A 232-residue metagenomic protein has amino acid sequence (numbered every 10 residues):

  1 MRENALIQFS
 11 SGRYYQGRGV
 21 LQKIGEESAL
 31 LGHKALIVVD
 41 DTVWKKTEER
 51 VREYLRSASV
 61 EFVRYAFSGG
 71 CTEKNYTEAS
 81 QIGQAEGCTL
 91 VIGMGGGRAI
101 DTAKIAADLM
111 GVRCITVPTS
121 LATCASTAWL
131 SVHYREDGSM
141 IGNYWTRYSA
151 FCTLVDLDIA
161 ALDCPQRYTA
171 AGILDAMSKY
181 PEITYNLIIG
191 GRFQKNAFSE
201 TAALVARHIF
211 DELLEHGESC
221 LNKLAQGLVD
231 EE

Functional and structural regions predicted by a protein language model:
M1-L90: ATP/NTP phosphate-donor binding region
G12, M110-V205: A glycine/threonine-rich phosphate-anchoring loop and its flanking beta-alpha core in nucleotide/phosphate-binding
G17, G97, M177: Short, conserved catalytic/metal-binding motifs centered on acidic residues
L21, W44-E48, E73, R98-I105 (+1 more regions): Short glycine/serine/threonine-rich phosphate/pyrophosphate-binding segments that cradle anionic phosphate groups
K23-E27, R50, E78, I82 (+5 more regions): Alpha-helical scaffold segments in soluble metabolic enzymes
L31, A58, E86, A160-D163 (+2 more regions): Change "in soluble alpha/beta enzymes" to "in soluble alpha/beta proteins
G83-L121: A short, small-residue-rich loop immediately preceding and capping a beta-strand
K195-E232: Active-site segments that bind and position negatively charged phosphate/pyrophosphate groups
